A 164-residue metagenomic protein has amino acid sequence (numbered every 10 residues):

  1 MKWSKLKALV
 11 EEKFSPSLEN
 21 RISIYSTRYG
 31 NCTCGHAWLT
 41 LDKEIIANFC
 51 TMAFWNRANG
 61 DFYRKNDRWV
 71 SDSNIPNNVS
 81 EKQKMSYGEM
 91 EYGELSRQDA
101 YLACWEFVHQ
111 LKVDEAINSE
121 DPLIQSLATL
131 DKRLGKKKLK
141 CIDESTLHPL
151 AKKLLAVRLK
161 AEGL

Functional and structural regions predicted by a protein language model:
M1-L164: Alpha-helical scaffold segments
